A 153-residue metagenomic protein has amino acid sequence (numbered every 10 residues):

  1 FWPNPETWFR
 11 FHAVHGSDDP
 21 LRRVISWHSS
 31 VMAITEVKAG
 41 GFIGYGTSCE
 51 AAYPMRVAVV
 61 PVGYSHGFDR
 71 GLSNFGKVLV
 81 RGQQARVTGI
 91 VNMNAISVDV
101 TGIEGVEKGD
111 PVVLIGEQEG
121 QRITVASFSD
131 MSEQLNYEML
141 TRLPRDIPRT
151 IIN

Functional and structural regions predicted by a protein language model:
F1-N153: Active-site anion/phosphate-binding pocket segments in diverse small-molecule metabolic enzymes
